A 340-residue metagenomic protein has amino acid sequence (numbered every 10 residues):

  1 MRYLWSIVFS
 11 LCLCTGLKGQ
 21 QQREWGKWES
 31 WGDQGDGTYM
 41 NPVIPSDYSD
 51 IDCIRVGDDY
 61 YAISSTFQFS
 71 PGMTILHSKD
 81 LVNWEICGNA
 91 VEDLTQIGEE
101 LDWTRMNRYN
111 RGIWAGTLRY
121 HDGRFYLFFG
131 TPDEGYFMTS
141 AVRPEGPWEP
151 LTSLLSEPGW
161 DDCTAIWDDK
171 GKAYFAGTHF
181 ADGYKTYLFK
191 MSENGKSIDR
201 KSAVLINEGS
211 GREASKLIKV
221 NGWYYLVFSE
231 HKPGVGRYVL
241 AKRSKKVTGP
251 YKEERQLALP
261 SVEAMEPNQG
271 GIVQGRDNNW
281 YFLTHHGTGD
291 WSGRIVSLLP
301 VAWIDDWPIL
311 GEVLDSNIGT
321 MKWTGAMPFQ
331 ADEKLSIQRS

Functional and structural regions predicted by a protein language model:
M1-Q21: Bacterial Sec-dependent N-terminal signal peptides
G19-S340: Carbohydrate-active catalytic/glycan-binding domains of CAZyme proteins, especially the secreted or lumenal ectodomains
